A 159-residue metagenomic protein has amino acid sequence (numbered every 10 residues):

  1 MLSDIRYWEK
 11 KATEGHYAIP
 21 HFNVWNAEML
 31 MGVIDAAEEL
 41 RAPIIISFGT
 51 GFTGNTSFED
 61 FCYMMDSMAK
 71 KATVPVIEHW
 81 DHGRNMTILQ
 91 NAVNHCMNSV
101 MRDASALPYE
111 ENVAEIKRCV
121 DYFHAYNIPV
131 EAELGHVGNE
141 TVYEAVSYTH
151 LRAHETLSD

Functional and structural regions predicted by a protein language model:
M1-I19: N-terminal amphipathic alpha-helix/helix-capping segment at the start of soluble metabolic enzymes
Y17-N26, V74-G83, V142-Y148: Active-site mouth loops of central-metabolism enzymes
I19-F22, I44-S47, V76-W80, V100-R102 (+1 more regions): Hydrophobic faces of well-ordered beta-strands that scaffold small-molecule active sites in alpha/beta enzyme cores
W25-A27, G49-G51, G83-N85, S105-L107 (+1 more regions): Active-site beta-loop-alpha junctions enriched in small/polar residues
P43-I88: Active-site cofactor/substrate anionic-group-binding motifs, chiefly glycine- and Lys/Arg-rich phosphate-binding loops
T56-E59, R84-T87, L107-Y122, Y126: Active-site-adjacent beta->alpha loops and helix N-cap segments on the catalytic face of soluble alpha/beta enzymes
N94-S99: Glycine-enriched alpha-helix->loop->beta-strand junction motifs that scaffold or abut catalytic
H150-D159: Single conserved hydrophobic/aromatic residue that forms the stacking wall/gate of nucleotide- or nucleobase-binding
